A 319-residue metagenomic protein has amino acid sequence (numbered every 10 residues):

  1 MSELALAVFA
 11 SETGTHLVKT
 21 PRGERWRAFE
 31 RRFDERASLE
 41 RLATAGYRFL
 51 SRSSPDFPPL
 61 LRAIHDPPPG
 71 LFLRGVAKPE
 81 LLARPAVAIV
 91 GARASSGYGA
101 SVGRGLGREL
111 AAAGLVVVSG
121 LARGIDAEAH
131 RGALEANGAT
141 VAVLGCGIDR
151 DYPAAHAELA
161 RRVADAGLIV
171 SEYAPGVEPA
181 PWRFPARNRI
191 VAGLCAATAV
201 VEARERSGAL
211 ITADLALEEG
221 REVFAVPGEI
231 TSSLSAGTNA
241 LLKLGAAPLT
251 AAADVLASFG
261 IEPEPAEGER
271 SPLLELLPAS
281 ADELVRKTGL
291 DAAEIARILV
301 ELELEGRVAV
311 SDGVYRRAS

Functional and structural regions predicted by a protein language model:
M1-G70: N-terminal positively charged helical leader segments and presequences
A5, A45, S51-S319: Glycine-biased, small-residue-rich flexible motifs in mid-sequence functional cores and linkers
